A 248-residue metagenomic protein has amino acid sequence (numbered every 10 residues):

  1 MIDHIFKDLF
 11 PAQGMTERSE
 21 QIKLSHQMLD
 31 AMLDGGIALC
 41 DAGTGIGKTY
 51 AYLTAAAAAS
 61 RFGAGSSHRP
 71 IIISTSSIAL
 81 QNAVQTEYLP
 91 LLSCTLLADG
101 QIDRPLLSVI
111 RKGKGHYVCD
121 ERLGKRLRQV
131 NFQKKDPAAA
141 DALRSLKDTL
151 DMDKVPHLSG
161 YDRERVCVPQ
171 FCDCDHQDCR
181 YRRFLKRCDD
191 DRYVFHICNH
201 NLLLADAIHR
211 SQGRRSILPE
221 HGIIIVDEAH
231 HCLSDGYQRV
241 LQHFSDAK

Functional and structural regions predicted by a protein language model:
M1-C40: Conserved pre-motif I regulatory segment
I2-P11, T16, G63-H196, H200-L204: A substrate-engagement module of RecA-like helicase motors
E17-E20, L24, K48-T49, L80-V84 (+1 more regions): Phosphate/oxyanion-binding active-site loops and adjacent basic polyanion-contact surfaces
S25-L29, T54-A57, R61, S93: Generic structural signal for well-ordered alpha-helical scaffold segments
M28, M32, G36-L39, S60-A64 (+1 more regions): Structural motif corresponding to the C-terminal cap of alpha-helices
D34-A55: Walker A/P-loop
A38-C40, I73, H196, I224: Hydrophobic positions in the central parallel beta-sheet of the AAA+
Y52-T54, A58, N82, T86-P90 (+2 more regions): Signature of the SF2 helicase/ATPase Hel1-core->accessory helical subdomain module
